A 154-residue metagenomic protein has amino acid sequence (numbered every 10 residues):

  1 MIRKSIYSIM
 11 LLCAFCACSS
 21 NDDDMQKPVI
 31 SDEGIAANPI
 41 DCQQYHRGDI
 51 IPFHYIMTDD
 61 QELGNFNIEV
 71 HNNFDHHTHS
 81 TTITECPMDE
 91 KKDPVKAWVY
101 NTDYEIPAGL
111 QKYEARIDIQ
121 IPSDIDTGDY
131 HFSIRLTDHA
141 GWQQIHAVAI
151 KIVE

Functional and structural regions predicted by a protein language model:
M1-I2, S133: Intrinsically disordered, low-complexity sequence elements enriched in Ser/Thr/Gly/Pro
I2-S5, L12-P39: Bacterial Sec-dependent N-terminal signal peptides
S5-I6, V153: Residue-level detector of intrinsically disordered/flexible regions characterized by low predicted structural confidence
I6-Y7, E114: Intrinsically disordered, low-complexity segments enriched in glycine/proline and serine/threonine
L11-L12, H146: Short, linear, compositionally biased motifs with a strong N-terminal bias
K27-E154: First exposed extracellular module after export/assembly in secreted or surface-exposed proteins
